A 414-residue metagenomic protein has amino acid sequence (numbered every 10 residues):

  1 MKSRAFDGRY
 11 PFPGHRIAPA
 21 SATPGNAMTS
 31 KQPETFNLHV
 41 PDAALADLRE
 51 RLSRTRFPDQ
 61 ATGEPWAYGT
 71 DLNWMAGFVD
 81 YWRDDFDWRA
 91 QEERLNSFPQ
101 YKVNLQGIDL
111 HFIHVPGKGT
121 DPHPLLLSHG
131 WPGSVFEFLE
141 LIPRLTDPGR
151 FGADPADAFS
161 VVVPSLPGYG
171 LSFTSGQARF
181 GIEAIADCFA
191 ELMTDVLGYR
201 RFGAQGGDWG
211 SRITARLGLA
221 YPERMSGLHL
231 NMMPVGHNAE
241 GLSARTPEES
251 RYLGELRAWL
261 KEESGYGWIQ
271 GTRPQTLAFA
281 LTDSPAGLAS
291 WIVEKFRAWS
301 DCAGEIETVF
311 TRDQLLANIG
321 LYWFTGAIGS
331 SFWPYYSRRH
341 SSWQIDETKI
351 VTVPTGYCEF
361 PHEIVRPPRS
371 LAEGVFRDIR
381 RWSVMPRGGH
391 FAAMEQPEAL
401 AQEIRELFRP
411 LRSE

Functional and structural regions predicted by a protein language model:
M28-A46, R51-L52, R56, S226-G320: Alpha/beta-hydrolase
A44-G117, Q314, W323, S330-I345: Non-catalytic accessory segments flanking enzyme active sites
W88-A90, A153, D157, V162 (+3 more regions): Glycine-rich "HGGG/HGxG" loop immediately N-terminal to the catalytic nucleophile of the alpha/beta-hydrolase
P122-G130: Short beta-strand element of the alpha/beta-hydrolase
W131-P143: The serine-hydrolase catalytic nucleophile loop
R144, P148-F151, V196-P247: Conserved hydrolase catalytic core segment
E183-F202: Conserved acidic catalytic loop of the alpha/beta-hydrolase fold
Q270-E414: C-terminal subdomain of alpha/beta-hydrolase-fold enzymes, centered on the catalytic histidine and its supporting
